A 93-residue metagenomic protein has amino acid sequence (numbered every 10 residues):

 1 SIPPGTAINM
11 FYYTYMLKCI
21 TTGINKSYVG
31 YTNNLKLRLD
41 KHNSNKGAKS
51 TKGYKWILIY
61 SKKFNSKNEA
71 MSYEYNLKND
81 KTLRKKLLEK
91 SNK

Functional and structural regions predicted by a protein language model:
S1-S50, Y54-I57, S61-L83, E89-K93: GIY-YIG nuclease catalytic motif and its immediate N-terminal context
